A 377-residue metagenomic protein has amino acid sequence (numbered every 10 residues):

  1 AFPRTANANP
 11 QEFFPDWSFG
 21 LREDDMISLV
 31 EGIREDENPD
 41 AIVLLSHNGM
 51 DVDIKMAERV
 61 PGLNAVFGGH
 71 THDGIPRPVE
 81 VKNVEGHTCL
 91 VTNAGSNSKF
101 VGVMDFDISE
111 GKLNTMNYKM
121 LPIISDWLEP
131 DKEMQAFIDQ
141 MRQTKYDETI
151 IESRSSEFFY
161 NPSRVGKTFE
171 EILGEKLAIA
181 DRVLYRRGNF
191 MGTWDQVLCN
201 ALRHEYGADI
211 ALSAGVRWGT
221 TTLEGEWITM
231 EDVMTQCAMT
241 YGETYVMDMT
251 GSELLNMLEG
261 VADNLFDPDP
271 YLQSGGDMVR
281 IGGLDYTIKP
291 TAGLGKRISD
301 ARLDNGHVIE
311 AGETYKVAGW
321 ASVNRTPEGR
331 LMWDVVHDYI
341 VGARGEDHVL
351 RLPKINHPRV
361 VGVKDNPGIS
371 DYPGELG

Functional and structural regions predicted by a protein language model:
A1-S125, E129, N189, T193-A201 (+3 more regions): Acidic, metal/ion-coordinating pockets
F13-D16, A94-G377: Catalytic centers of hydrolytic enzymes
